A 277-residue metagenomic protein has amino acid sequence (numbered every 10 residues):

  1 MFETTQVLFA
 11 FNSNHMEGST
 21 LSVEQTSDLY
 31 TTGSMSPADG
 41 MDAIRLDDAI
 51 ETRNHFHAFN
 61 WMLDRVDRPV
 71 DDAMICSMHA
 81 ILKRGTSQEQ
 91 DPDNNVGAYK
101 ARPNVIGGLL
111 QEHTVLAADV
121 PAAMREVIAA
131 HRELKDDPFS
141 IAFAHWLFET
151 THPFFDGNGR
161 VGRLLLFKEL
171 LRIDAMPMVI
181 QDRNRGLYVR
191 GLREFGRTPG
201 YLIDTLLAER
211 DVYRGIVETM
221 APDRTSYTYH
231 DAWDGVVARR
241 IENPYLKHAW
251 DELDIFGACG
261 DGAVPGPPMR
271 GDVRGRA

Functional and structural regions predicted by a protein language model:
M1-D156, R160-A277: FIC/Doc superfamily catalytic core
